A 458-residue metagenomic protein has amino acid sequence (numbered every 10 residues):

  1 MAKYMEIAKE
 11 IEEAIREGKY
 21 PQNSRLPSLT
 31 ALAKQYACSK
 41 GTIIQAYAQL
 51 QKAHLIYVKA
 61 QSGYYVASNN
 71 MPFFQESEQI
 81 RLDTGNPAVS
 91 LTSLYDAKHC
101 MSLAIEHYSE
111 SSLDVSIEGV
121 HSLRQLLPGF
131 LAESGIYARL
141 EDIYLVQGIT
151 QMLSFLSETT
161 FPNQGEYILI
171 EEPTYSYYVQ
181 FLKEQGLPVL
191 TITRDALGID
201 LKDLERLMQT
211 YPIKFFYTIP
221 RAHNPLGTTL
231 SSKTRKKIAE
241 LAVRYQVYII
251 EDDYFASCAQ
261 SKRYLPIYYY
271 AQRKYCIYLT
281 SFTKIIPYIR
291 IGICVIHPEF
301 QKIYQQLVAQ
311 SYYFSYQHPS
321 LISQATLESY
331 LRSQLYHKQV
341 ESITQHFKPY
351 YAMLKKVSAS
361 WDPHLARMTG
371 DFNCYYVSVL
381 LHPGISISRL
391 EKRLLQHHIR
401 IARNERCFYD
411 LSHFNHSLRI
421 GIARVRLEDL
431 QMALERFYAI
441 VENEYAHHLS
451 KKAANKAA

Functional and structural regions predicted by a protein language model:
M1-V115, Q125-G129, A309-S320, S329-L331 (+7 more regions): N-terminal basic, amphipathic alpha-helical segments
S112-Y245, S257-C258, K262-L265, Y269-Y270 (+1 more regions): Conserved core of the PLP fold type I
I170, I250-E251: Hydrophobic residues in beta-strands of the RecA-like P-loop NTPase core, especially within AAA+ ATPase
R263-F282, L418: Conserved active-site segment immediately N-terminal to the catalytic lysine that forms the internal aldimine
I277-T344: Conserved core segment of the aminotransferase class I/II
T344-K355, A366-L380: Conserved glycine-rich beta-strand-loop-beta hairpin in the small C-terminal domain of fold type I
